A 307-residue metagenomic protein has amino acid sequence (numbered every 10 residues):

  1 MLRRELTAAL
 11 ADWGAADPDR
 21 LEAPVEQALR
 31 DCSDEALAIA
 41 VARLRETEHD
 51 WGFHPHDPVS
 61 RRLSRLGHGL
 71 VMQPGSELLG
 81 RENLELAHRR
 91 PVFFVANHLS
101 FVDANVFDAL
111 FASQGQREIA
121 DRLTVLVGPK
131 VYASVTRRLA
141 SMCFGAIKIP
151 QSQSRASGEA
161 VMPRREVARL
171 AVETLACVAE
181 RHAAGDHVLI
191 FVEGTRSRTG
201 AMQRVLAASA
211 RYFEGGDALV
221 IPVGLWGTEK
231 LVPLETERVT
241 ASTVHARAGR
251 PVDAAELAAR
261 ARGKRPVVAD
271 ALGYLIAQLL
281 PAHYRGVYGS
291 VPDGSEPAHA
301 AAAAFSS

Functional and structural regions predicted by a protein language model:
M1-F93, H98-S113, A120, V131-A133 (+2 more regions): Membrane-anchoring hydrophobic helices of lipid-metabolizing enzymes
V59, E166-T174, K264, V268: Soluble or luminal CAZymes and related metallo-dependent hydrolases
P74-E77, V167-V172, M202: A conditional alpha-helix N-cap/helix-loop micro-motif detector
P91-F93, G185-F191: Residue-level preference for the first positions of well-ordered beta-strands
H98-S100, E193-R196: Short glycine-rich anion-binding loops that position phosphate/pyrophosphate groups of nucleotides and phosphorylated
T124-P129: Short internal beta-strands
R138-M142, D186-H187, G194-G263, D293-G294 (+1 more regions): A cross-family acyltransferase "interaction/gating" segment
R155-L170, R198-T199: Surface-exposed cleft-lining segments at the edges of enzyme active sites
